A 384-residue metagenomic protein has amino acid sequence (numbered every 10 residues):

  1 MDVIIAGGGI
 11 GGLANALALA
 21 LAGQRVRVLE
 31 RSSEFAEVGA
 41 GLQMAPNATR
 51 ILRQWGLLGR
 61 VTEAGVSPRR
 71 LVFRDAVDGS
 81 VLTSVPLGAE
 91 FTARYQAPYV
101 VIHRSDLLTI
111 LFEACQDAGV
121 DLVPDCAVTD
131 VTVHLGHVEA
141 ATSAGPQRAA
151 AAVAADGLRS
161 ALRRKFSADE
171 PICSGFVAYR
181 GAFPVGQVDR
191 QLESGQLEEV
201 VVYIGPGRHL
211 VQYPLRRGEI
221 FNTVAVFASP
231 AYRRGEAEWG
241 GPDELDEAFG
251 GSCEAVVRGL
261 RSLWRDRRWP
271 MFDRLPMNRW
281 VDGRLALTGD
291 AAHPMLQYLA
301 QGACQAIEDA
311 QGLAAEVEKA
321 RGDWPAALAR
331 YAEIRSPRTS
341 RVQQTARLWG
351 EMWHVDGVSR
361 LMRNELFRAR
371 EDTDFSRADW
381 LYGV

Functional and structural regions predicted by a protein language model:
M1-V3, A20, A45-G186, P230-D246 (+2 more regions): Conserved N-terminal helical subregion
D2, R25, I220: Residues at the starts of beta-strands that form the adenosine-phosphate
A6-G23, L29-S32, V153-A154, Y179 (+4 more regions): Conserved mid-domain beta->alpha element of the FAD-binding
E63-V66, G250-R268, W324-A329: Acidic/histidine metal-binding catalytic segments
C173-S174, A178, G195-E199, I220 (+2 more regions): A short coil-to-beta-strand element that immediately follows conserved catalytic motifs
Q196-R233, P242, F249-G250: Active-site substrate-recognition segment that forms the wall of the catalytic cavity or substrate channel
W353-E371: C-terminal domain-closing interface element
R368-V384: C-terminal auxiliary extensions adjacent to catalytic cores
